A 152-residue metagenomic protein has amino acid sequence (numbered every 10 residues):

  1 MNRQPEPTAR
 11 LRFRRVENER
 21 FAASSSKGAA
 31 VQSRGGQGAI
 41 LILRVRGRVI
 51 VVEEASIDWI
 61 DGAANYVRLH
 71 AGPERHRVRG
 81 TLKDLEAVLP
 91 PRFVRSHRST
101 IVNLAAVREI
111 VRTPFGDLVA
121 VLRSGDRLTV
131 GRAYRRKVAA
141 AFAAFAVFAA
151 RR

Functional and structural regions predicted by a protein language model:
R3-T129: Conserved binding/recognition cores within well-folded domains
V130-K137: C-terminal structural segments of small proteins and small subunits
A144-R152: Short, charged, intrinsically disordered terminal tails
